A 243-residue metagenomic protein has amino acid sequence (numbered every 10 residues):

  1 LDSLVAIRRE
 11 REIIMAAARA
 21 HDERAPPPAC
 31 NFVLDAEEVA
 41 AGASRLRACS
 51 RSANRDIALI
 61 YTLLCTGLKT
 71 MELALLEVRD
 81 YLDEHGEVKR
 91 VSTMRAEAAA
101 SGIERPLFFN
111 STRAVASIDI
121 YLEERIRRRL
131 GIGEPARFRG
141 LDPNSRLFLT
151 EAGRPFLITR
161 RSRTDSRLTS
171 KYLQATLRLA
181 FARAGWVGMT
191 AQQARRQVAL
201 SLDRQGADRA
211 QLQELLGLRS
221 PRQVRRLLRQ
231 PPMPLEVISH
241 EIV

Functional and structural regions predicted by a protein language model:
L1-A20, L68-M71, D119-I132, T176 (+1 more regions): N-terminal DNA-binding recognition helix of tyrosine site-specific recombinases/integrases
L1-A41, R154-S162: Flexible interdomain linker/hinge and immediately adjacent N-terminus of the catalytic tyrosine-recombinase domain
E37-T66, T70, R195: Basic, Lys/Arg- and aromatic-enriched nucleic-acid-binding interface segment
L63-V88, A210-E214: Short, charged phosphate-coordinating catalytic segments
D80-D83, V187-G188, A207-L228: Short, polar N-cap/turn motifs at the start of nucleic acid-interacting alpha helices
A96-R154: Basic, alpha-helical nucleic-acid-contacting "clamp/cap" segments
A98-A100, L216-I242: Catalytic-site neighborhood detector that most strongly recognizes the C-terminal catalytic loop/helix of tyrosine
S166, K171-E214: Short, basic (Lys/Arg/His-rich) helix/loop patches that form interaction surfaces in the mid-to-C-terminal regions
